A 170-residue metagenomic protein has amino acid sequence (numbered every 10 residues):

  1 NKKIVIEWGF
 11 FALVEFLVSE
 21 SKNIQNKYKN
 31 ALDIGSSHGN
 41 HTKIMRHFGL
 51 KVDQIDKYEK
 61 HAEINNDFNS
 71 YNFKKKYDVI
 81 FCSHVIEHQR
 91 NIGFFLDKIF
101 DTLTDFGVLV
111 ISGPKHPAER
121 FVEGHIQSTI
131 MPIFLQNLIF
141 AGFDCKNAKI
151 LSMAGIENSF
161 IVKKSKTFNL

Functional and structural regions predicted by a protein language model:
N1-K75, V79-F81, F94-L96, Q127-I133 (+4 more regions): Conserved N-terminal segment of class I S-adenosyl-L-methionine
Q25, L103-D105: A generic alpha-to-beta junction signature in SAM-dependent methyltransferases
A62, P117-V122: A short acidic, helix-capping loop that chelates divalent metal ions and anchors anionic groups
S83-H88: Short catalytic micro-motifs in class I SAM-dependent methyltransferases
Q89-I99: A short, conserved alpha-helix within the catalytic core of class I
F106-P114: Conserved beta-strand signature within the Rossmann-like core of class I S-adenosyl-L-methionine
P114-E119, S152: Short "lid" loop at the C-terminus of a central beta-strand within the Rossmann-like core of SAM-dependent
D144-A148: Short secondary-structure junctions
